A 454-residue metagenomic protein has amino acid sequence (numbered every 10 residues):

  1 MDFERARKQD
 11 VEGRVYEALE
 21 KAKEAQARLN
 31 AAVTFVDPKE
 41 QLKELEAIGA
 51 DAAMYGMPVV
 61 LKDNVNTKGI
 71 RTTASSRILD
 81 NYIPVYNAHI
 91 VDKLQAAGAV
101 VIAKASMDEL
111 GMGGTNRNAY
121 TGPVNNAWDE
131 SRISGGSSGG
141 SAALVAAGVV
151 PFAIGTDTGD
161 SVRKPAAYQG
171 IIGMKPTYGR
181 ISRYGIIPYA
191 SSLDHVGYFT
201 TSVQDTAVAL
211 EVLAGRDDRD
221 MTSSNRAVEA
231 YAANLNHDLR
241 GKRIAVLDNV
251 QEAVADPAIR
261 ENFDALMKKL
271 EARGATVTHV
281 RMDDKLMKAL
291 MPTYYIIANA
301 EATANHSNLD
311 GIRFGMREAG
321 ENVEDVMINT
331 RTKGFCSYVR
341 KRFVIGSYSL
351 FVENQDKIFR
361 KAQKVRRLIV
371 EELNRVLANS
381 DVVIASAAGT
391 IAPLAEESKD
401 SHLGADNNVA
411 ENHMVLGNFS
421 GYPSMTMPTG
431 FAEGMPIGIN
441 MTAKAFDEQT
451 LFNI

Functional and structural regions predicted by a protein language model:
M1-I83, A88, G111-M112, N225 (+4 more regions): Short, well-ordered alpha-helical
E24, D92, A96, A147 (+7 more regions): Structural helix-boundary/capping segments
N30, P151, D381-V383: Conserved acidic residues
M54-A74, D238-A245, I296, A300-R367 (+1 more regions): Short helix-loop capping/hinge segments that flank enzyme active sites or metal/cofactor-binding pockets
M54-V196, L247-N249, A385-G404: Short glycine/serine-rich loop/turn segments
R77, T222-S223, Y294, E321-V323 (+3 more regions): Short, surface-exposed loop/helix-turn segments at secondary-structure junctions that function as lids/hinges flanking
I102, T276-D283, M425: General small-molecule cofactor/ligand-binding pocket signal
T121, T293-N299, P436-F446: Short basic, glycine-rich beta-strand/loop surfaces that mediate nucleic-acid
